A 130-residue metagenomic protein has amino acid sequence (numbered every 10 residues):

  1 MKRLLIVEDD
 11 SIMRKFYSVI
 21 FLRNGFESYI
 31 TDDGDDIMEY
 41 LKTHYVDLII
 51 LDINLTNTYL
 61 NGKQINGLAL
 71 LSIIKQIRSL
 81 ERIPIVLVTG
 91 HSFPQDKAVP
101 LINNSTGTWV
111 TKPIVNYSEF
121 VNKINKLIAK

Functional and structural regions predicted by a protein language model:
E8: Conserved acidic carboxylate
S11-Y29, G34-D35: Two-component/phosphorelay signaling modules centered on CheY-like receiver
I30-L48, T58: Acidic, metal-coordinating helix/loop segments flanking the phosphotransfer/catalytic sites of two-component signaling
Y45-D47, R78-P84: His-Asp phosphorelay/catalytic-motif detector in bacterial-type signaling
D52-I74: Conserved phosphotransfer microenvironments
N61-I65, A69, E81, S92-T111 (+1 more regions): Alpha4 helix (beta4-alpha4-beta5 surface) of REC/receiver domains from two-component response regulators
V86-V88: Hydrophobic/aromatic residues positioned on beta-strands within the core alpha/beta folds
E119-K130: Receiver (REC) domain switch/output surface
